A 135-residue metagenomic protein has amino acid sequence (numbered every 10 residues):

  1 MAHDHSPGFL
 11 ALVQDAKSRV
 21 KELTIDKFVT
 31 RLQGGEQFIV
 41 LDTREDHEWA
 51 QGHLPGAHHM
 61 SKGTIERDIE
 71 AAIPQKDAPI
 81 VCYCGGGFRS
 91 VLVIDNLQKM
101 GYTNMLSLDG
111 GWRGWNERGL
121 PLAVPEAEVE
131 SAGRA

Functional and structural regions predicted by a protein language model:
M1-I39, D46-P79, F88-A135: Rhodanese-like catalytic fold shared by cysteine-dependent sulfurtransferases and DSP/PTP-type phosphatases
C82-C84: Short, surface-exposed ligand- or partner-binding patches at beta-edge/loop junctions that are enriched in aromatics
